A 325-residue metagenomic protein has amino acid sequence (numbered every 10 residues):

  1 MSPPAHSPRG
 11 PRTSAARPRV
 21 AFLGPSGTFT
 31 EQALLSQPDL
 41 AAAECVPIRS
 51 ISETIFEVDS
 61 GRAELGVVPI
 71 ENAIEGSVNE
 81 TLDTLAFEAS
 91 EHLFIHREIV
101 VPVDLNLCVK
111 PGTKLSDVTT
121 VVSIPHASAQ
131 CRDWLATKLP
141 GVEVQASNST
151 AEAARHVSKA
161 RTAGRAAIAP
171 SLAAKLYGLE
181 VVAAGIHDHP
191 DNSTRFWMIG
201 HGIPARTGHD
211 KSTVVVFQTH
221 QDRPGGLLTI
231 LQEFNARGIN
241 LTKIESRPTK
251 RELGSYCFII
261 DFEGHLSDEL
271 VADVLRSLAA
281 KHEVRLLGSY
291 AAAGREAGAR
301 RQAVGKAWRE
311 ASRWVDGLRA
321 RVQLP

Functional and structural regions predicted by a protein language model:
M1-P325: Domain-level signature for soluble enzymes in the chorismate/prephenate branch of the shikimate pathway
